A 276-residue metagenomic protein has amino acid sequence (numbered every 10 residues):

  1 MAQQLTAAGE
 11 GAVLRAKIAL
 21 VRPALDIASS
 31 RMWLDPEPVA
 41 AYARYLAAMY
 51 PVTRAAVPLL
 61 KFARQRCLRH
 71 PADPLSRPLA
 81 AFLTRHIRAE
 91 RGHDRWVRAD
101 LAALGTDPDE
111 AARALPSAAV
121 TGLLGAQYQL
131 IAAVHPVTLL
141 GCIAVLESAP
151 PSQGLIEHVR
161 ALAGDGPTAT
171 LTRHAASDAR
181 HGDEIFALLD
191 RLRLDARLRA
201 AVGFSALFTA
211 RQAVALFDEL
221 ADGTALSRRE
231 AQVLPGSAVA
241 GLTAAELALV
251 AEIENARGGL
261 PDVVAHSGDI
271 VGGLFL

Functional and structural regions predicted by a protein language model:
A2-L276: Non-heme di-metal
